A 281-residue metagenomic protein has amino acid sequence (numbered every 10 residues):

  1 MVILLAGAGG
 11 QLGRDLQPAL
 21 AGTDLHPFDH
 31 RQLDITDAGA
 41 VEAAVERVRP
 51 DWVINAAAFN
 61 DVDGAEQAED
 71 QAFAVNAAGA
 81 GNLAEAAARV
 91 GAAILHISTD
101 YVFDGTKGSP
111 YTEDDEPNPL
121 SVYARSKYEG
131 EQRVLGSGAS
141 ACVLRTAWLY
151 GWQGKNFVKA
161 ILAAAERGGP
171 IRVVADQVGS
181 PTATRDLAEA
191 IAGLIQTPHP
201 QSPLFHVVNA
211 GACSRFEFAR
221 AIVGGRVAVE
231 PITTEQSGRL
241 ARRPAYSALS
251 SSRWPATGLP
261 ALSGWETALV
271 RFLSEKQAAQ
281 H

Functional and structural regions predicted by a protein language model:
M1-L20: N-terminal Rossmann NAD(P)H-binding glycine-rich loop of SDR-like oxidoreductase domains
A6, F28, A56-A57, I94-T99 (+2 more regions): SDR active-site strand-loop-helix element
A21-A43: Adenosine-cofactor binding site in Rossmann-like domains, unifying the SAM/SAH pocket of S-adenosylmethionine-dependent
I35-V75, A86: NAD(P)H-binding glycine-rich loop region in Rossmannoid oxidoreductase-like domains and their noncatalytic homologs
Q67, A74, G79-N82, V102-L144 (+1 more regions): Catalytic helix-loop patch of NAD(P)-dependent Rossmann-fold dehydrogenases
Q132-G179, R185-D186, A192: NAD(P)-dependent short-chain dehydrogenase/reductase
A190-I191, T197-R239, A245: Mid/C-terminal beta-alpha module of Rossmann-like enzyme folds, strongest in SDR-family dehydrogenases/epimerases
S214-R220, I232-H281: Conserved C-terminal active-site "lid" loop/helix of NAD(P)H-dependent oxidoreductases that clamps the redox cofactor
